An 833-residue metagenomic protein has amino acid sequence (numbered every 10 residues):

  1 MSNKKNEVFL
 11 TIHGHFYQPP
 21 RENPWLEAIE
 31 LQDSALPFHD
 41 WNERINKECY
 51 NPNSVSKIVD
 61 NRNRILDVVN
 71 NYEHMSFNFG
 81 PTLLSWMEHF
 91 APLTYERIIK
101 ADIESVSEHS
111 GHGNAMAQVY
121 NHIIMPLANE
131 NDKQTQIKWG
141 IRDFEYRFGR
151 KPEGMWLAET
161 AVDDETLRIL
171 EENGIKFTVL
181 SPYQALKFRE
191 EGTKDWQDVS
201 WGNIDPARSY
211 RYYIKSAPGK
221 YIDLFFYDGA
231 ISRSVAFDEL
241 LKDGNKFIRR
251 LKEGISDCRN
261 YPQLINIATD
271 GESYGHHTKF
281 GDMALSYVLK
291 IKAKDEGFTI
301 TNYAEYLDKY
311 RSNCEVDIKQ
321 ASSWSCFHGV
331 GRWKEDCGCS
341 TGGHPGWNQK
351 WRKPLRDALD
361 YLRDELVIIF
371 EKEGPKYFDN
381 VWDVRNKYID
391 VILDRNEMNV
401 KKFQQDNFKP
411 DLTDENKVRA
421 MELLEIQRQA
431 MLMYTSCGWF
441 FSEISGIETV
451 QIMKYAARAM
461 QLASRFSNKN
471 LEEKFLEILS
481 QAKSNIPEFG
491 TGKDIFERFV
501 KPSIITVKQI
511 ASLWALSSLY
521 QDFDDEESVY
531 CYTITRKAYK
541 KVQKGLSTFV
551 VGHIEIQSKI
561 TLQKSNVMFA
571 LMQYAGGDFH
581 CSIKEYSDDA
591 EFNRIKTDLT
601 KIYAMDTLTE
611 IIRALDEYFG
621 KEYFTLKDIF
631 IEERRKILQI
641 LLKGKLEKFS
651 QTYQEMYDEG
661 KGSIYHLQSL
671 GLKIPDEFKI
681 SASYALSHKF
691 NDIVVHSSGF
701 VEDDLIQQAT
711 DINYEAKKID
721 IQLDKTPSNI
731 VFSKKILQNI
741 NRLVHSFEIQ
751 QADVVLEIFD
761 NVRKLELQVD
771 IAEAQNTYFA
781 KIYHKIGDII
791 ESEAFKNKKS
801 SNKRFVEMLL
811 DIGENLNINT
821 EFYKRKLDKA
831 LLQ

Functional and structural regions predicted by a protein language model:
M1-N6, R64-V68, Y95-H109, L167 (+2 more regions): Short amphipathic alpha-helices and their capping/turn segments at secondary-structure boundaries
K4-D60, T82, W196-L519, Q543-G545 (+5 more regions): Active-site and substrate-binding clefts of carbohydrate-active enzymes
F9-G14, Q18-E130, T135-Q136, E153-L157 (+1 more regions): Short, well-structured secondary-structure segments
M87-A91, Y183-A185, R189-P206, S517-S547: Extended, Lys/Arg-enriched charged tracts that mediate electrostatic binding to polyanionic substrates
E96-H109, G113-N114, K138, R150 (+3 more regions): Acidic, His- and aromatic-enriched active-site or binding-groove loops in soluble protein domains that engage sugars
K133-L157, K252-N266: CE4/NodB-like, metal-dependent polysaccharide N-deacetylase domain that modifies extracellular/periplasmic N-acetylated
E159-T166, A185-R189, D308-R311: Beta-rich nucleic-acid/ligand-interaction surfaces
S663-Q833: Extended alpha-helical scaffold segments
